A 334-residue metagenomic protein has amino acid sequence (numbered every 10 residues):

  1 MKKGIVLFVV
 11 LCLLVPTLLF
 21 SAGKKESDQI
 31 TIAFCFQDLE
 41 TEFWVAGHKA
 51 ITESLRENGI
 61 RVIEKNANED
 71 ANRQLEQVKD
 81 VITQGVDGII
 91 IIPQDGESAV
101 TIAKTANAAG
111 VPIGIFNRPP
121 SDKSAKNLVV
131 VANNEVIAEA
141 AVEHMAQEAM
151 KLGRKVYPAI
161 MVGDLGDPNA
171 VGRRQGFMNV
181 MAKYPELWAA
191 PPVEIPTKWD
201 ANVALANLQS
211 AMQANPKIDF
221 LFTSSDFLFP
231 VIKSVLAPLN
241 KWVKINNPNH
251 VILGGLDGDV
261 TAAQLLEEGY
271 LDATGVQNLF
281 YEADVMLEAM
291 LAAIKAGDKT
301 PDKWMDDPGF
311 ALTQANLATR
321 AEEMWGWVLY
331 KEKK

Functional and structural regions predicted by a protein language model:
M1-T31, R56-E57, K104-V111, V328-K334: Short, low-complexity disordered leader/linker segments with a strong preference for bacterial N-terminal type II
D28, M161-L165, N169, V180-M181 (+1 more regions): Hinge/cleft segment of the Venus flytrap/periplasmic-binding protein
T31-L55, V62-E76, D80, Q84-V86 (+3 more regions): Extracytoplasmic "Venus flytrap"
F43-E57, I137-H144, P168-W188, N207 (+1 more regions): Short, solvent-exposed amphipathic alpha-helices that sit in or adjacent to ligand/effector-binding or catalytic
R56-A67, Y157-I160, A182-A201: Short beta-strand elements in bilobed, periplasmic/extracellular small-molecule ligand-binding domains
Q74, V130-V156, G172, A204-L205 (+2 more regions): Hydrophobic alpha-helical segments within soluble ligand-binding/sensing domains
G88-A108, F177, V193-L265: Hydrophobic alpha-helical
E97-V136, Y157, D259-E267, D272: Flexible loop/hinge segments that line or gate small-molecule binding clefts
